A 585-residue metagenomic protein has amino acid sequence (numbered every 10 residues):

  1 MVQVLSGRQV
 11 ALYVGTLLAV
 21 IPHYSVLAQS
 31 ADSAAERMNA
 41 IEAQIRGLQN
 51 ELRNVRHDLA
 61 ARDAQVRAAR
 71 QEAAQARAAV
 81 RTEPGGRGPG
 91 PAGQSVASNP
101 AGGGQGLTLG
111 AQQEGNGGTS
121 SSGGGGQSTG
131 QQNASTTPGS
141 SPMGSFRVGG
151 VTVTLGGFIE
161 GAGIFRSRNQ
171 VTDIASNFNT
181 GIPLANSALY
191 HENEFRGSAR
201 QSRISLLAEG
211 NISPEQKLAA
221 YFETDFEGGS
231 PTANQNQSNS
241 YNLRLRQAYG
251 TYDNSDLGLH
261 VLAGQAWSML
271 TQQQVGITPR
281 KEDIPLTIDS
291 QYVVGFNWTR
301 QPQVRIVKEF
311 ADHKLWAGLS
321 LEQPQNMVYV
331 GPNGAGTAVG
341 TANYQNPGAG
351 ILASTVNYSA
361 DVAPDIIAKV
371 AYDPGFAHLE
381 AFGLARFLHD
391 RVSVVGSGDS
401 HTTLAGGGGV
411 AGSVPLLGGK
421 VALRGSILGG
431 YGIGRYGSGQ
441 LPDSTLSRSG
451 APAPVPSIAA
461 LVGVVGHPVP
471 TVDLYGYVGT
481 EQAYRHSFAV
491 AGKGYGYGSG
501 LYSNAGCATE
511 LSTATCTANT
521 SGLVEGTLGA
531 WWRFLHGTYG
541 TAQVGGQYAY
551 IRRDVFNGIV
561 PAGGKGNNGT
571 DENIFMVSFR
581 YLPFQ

Functional and structural regions predicted by a protein language model:
M1-G7: N-terminal secretory signal peptides that target proteins for export/translocation
A11-P22: Bacterial N-terminal signal peptides
V26-I174: N-terminal periplasmic/intermembrane-space "pro-region" immediately following the signal or transit peptide
S140-G181, A185-A335, V362-H378, V414-G429 (+1 more regions): Outer membrane beta-barrel
V148, F195-Q201, S238-L245, G295-T299 (+6 more regions): Transmembrane beta-barrel outer-membrane domains
N169-T172, P231-S240, Q274-K281, Y329-V356 (+6 more regions): Outer-membrane beta-barrel translocator domains and adjoining extracellular loop/strand segments of Gram-negative
D361, P374-G526: Detector for outer-membrane/organellar transmembrane beta-barrel domains, recognizing the amphipathic beta-strand
G569-Q585: Outer-membrane beta-barrel "beta-signal"
